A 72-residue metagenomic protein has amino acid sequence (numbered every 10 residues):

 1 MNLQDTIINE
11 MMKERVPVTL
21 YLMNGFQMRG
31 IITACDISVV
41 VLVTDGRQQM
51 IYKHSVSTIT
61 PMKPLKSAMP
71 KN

Functional and structural regions predicted by a protein language model:
M1-R29, T33, I37-N72: Short glycine-rich, low-complexity segments
